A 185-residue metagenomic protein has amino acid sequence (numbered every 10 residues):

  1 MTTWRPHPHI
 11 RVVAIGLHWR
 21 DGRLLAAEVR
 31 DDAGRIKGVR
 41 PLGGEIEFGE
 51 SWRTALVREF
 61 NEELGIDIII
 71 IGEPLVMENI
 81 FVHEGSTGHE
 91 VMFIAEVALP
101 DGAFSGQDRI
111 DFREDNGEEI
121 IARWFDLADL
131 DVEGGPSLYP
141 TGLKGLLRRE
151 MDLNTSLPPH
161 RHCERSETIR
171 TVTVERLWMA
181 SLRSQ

Functional and structural regions predicted by a protein language model:
T2-L25, E45, I71, E96: Conserved N-terminal beta-strand and adjoining loop/helix that marks the start of the Nudix/MutT-like hydrolase domain
W19-L24, A33-R35, E47-F48, E78-F81 (+1 more regions): Short, charged/polar surface micro-motifs in flexible loops or helix N-caps
R23-E62: Conserved Nudix-box catalytic region and its N-terminal flanking loop in Nudix hydrolases and closely related
K37-V39, F104-R161, V174: Nudix hydrolase/Nudix homology domain
D67-V76: A short coil-to-beta-strand element that immediately follows conserved catalytic motifs
F81-R109, R123: Active-site-adjacent beta-strand/loop module that shapes the phosphate/pyrophosphate-binding cleft
R165-E175, S184-Q185: A cross-taxon signal for low-complexity, glycine/charged-rich
